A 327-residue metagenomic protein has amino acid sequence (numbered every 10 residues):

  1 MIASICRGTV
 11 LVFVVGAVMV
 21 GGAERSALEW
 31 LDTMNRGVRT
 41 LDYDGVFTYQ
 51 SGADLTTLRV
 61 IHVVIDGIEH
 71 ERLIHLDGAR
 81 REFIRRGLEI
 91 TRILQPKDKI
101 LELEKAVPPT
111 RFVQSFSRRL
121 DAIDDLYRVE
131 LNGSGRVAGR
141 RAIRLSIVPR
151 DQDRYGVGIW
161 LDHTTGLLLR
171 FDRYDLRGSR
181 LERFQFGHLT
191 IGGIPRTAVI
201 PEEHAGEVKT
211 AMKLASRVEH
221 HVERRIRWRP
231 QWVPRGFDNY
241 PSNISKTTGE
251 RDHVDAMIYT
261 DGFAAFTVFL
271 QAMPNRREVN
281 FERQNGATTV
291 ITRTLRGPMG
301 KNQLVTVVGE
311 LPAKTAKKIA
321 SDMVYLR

Functional and structural regions predicted by a protein language model:
M1-T9: Bacterial N-terminal signal peptides that target proteins for export
V12-G22: Hydrophobic h-region of N-terminal signal peptides that target proteins for export in Gram-negative bacteria
G22-D98, D125-G158, H163, L167-R173: N-terminal mature ectodomain segment of secretory-pathway/periplasmic proteins
R92-Q114: Acidic/charged, solvent-exposed loop-and-adjacent secondary-structure segments enriched in E/D, K/R, S/T, and G/P
R141-L145, E182, H253-M257, Q303: Short beta-strand micro-motifs in enzyme catalytic cores
T165-L167, Y174-T197, L304-R327: Surface-exposed amphipathic alpha-helical segments
V208-G300, L311-K314: Short, solvent-exposed recognition patches
